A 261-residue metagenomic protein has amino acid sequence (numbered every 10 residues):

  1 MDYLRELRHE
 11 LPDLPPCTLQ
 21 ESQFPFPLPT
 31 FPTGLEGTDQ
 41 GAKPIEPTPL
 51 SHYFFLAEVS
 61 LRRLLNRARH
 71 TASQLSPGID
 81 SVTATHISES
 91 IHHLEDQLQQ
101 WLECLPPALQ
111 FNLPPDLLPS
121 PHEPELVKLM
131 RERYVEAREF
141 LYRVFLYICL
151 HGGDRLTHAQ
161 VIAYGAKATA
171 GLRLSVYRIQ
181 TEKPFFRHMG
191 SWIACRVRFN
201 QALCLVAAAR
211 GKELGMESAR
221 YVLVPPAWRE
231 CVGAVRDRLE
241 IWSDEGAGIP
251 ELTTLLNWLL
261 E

Functional and structural regions predicted by a protein language model:
M1-F26, P44-Q100, C104, D116-G211 (+2 more regions): Extended, leucine-rich alpha-helical cores of fungal transcription factors
P25-L35: Mobile, glycine-enriched helix-loop/loop "lid" segments at the mouths of ligand-binding/catalytic clefts that gate
G34-A42: A short, charged helix-loop
C104-F111: Acidic, Ser/Thr/Pro-rich intrinsically disordered transcriptional activation regions
K212, P226-E261: Eukaryote-biased recognition of C-terminal alpha-helical segments
